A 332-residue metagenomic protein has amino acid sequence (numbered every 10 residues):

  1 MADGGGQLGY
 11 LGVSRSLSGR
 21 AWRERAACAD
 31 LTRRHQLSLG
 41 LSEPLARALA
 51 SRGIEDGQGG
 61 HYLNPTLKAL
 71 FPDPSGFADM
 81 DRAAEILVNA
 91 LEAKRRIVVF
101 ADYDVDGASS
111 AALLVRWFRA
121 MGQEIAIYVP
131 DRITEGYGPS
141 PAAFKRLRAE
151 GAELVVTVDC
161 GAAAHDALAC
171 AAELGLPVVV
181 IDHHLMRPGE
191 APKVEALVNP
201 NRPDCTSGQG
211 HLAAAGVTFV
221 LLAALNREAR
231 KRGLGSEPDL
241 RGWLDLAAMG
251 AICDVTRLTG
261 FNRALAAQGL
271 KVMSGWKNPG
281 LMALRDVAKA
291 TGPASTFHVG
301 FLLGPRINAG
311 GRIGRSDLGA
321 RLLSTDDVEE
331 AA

Functional and structural regions predicted by a protein language model:
M1-A332: Replace "Mg2+/Mn2+-dependent" with "divalent metal-dependent
